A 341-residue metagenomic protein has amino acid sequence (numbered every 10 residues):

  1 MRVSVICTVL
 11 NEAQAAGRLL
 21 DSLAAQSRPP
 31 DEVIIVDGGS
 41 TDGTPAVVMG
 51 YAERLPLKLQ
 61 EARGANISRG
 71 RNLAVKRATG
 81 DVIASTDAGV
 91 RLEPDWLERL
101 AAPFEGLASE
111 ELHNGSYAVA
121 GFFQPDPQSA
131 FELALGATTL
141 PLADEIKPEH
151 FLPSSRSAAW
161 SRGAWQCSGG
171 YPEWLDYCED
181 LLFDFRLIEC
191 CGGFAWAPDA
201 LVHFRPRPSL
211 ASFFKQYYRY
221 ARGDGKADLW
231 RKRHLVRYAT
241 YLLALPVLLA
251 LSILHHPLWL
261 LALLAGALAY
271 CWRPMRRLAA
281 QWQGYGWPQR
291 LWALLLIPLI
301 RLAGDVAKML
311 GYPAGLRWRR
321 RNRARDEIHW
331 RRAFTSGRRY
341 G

Functional and structural regions predicted by a protein language model:
D21-P30: Short, acidic, metal-binding catalytic loop of nucleotide-sugar glycosyltransferases
D37-A46, V90: A conserved acidic beta->alpha catalytic loop
A62-A78: Glycine-rich, basic loop-to-helix element that forms the pyrophosphate-binding segment of sugar-nucleotide handling
I83: Short aromatic/hydrophobic "clamp" motif used to bind/position activated sugar donors
D95-F131, R205: Conserved donor NDP-sugar-binding/catalytic core segment of glycosyltransferases
P125-P127, P141-G163, D176, L182 (+2 more regions): A recurrent flexible, glycine/aromatic-enriched loop bordering the glycosyltransferase active site that acts as
P172-R231: Catalytic donor/gating beta->alpha subdomain of glycosyltransferases that bind UDP-sugars
L242-W318: Membrane-embedded multi-pass helical conduit in multi-pass membrane proteins, especially envelope-biosynthetic
